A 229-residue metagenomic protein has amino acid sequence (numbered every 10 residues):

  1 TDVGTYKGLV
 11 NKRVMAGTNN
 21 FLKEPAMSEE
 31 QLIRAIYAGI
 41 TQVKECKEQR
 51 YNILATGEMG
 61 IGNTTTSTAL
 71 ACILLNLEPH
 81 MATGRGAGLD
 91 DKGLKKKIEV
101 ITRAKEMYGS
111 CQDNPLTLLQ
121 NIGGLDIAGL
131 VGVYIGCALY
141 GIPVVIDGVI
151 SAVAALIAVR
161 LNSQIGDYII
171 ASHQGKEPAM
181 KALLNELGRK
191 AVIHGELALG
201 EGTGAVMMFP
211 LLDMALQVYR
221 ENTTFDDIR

Functional and structural regions predicted by a protein language model:
T1-R229: N-terminal loops that bind phosphate or other acidic moieties and the adjacent beta-alpha structural core
